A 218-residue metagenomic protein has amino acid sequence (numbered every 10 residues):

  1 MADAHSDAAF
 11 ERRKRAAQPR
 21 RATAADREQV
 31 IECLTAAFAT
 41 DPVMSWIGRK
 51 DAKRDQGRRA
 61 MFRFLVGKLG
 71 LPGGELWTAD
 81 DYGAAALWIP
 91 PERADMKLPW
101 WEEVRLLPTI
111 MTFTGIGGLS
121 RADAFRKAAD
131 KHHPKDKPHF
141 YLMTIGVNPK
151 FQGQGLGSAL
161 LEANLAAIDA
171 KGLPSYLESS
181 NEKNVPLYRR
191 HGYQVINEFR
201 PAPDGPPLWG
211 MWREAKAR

Functional and structural regions predicted by a protein language model:
Q18-E32, A36: A short beta-loop-alpha structural element at the N-terminal edge of CoA-dependent acyl/N-acetyltransferase catalytic
D41-R63: Conserved GNAT-fold acetyl-CoA-binding loop/helix
Q56-W77, A84, F113, K135-Y141: A short helix-loop-beta-strand connector motif used in the catalytic cores of GNAT acetyltransferases and, in some
A85-G146, Q152, A202-P203: Conserved acyl-donor/pantetheine-binding loop and adjacent beta-alpha core of acyl/acetyltransferases and related
P138-F140, A167-S180: Conserved GNAT acetyl-CoA-binding A-motif
G153-A166, R190: Conserved acetyl-CoA-binding loop-helix of GNAT-fold acetyltransferases
S158, A170-G172, N181-E198: Conserved active-site alpha-helix within GNAT-family acetyltransferase domains
L173, L177-E182, P201-R218: C-terminal "cap" of GNAT-fold acetyltransferases
